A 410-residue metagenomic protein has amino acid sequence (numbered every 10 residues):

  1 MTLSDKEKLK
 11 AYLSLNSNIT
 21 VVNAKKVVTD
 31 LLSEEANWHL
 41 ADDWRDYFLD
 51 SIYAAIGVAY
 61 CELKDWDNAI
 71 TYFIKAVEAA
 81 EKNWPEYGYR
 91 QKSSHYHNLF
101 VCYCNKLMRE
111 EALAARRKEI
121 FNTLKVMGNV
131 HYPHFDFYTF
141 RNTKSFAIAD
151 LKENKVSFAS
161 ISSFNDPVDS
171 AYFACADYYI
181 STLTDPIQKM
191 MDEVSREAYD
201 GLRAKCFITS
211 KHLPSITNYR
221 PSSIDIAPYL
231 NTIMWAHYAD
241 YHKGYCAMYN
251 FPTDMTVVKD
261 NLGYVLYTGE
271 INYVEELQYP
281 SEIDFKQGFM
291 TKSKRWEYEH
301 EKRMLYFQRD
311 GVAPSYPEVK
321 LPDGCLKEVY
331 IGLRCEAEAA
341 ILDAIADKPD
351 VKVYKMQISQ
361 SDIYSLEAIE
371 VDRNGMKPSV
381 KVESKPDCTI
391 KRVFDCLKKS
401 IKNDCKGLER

Functional and structural regions predicted by a protein language model:
K6-K10, Y47, A54, H97: TPR/TPR-like alpha-solenoid signature
L13-I19, C61, C104: Specific register positions within alpha-helical solenoid repeats of the TPR/Sel1-like families, i.e., one
V21-A24, W66, R109-E110: TPR-repeat structural position
A24, V28-L31, F73, R116: Hydrophobic/aromatic packing residues within the alpha-helices of TPR/SEL1-like helical repeat arrays
L32-D46, A80-K92: Flexible helix-coil transition and linker loops at the boundaries of alpha-helical arrays
A55, E62, H97-R410: Partner-binding and oligomerization surfaces adjacent to conserved cores of proteins that assemble macromolecular
